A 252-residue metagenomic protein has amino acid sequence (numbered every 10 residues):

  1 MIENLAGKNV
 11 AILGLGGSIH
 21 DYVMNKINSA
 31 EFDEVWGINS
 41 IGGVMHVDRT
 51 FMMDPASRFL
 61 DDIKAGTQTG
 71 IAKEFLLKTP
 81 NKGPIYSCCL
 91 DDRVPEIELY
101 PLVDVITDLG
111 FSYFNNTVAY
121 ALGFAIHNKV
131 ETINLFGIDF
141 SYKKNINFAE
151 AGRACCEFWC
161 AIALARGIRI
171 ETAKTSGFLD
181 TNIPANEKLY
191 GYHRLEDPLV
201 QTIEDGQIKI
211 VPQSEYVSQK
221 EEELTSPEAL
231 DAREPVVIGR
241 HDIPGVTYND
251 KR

Functional and structural regions predicted by a protein language model:
M1-R252: Metal-ion/cofactor- or nucleotide/acyl-coenzyme-handling active-site neighborhoods
